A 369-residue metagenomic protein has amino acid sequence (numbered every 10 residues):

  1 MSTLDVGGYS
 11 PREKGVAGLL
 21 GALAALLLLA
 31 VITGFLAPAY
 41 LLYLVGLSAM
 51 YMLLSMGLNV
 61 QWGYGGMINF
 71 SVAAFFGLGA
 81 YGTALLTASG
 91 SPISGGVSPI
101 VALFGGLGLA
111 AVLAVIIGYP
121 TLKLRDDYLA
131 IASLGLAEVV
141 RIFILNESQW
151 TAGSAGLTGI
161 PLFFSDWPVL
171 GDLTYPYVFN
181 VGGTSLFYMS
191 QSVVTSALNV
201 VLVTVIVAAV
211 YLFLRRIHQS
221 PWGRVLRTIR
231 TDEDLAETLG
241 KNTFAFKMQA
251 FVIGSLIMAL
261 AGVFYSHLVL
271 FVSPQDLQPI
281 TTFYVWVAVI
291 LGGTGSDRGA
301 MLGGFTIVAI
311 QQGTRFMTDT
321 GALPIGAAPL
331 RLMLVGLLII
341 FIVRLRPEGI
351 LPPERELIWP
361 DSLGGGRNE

Functional and structural regions predicted by a protein language model:
S2-E369: Transmembrane alpha-helices and adjacent helix-loop boundaries
